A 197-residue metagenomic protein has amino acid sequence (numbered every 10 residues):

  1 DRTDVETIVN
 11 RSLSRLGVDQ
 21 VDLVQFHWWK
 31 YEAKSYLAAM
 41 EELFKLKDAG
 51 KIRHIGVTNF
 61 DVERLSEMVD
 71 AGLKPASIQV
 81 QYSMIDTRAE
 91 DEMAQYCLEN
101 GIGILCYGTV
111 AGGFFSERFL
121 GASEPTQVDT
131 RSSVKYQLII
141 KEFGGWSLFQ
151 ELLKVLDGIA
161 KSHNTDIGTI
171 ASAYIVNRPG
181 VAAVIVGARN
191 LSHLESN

Functional and structural regions predicted by a protein language model:
D1-L16, A38, F60-E67: Short, acidic/polar
L13-E32: Active-site groove signature of glycoside hydrolases
W29-N197: Beta/alpha (TIM)-barrel catalytic core signal, keyed to glycine-rich beta->alpha loops juxtaposed to Asp/Glu that bind
